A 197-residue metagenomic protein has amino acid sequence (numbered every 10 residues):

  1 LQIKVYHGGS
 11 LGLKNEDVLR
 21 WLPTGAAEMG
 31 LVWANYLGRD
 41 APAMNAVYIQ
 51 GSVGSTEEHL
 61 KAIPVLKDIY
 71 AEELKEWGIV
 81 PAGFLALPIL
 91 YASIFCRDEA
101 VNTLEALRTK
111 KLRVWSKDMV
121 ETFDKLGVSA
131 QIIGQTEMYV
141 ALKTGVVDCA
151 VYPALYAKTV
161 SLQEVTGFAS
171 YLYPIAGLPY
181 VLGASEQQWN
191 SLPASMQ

Functional and structural regions predicted by a protein language model:
L1-E58, E72-Q197: N-terminal secretory/targeting leader peptides
K61: Short beta-strand-centered segments that line the small-molecule binding cleft or hinge of alpha/beta clamshell
I69: Divalent-metal coordination cores built from histidine and acidic residues
